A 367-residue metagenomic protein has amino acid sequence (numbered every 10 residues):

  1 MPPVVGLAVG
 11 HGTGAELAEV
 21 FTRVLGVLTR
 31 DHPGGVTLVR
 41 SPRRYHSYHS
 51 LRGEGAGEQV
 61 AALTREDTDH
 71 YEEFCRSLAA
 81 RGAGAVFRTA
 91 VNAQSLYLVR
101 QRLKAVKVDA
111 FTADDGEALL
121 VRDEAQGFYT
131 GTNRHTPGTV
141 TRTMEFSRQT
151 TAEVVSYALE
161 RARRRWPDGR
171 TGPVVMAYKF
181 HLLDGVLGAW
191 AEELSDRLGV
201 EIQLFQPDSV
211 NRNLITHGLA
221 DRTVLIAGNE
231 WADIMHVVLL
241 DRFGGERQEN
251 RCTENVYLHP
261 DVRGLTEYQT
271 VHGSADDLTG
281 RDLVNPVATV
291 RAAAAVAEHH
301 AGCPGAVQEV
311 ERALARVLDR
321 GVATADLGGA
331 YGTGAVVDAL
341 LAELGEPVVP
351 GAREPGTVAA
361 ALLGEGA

Functional and structural regions predicted by a protein language model:
M1-P42: N-terminal phosphate-binding or glycine-rich loops at protein starts, especially the Walker A/P-loop of NTPases
G6-T22, P137-S209: Glycine-rich phosphate/diphosphate-binding loop of Rossmann-like nucleotide-binding domains
F21, L25, A191, T289-A297 (+1 more regions): Buried hydrophobic packing segments
S41-E72, A189-T223, A227: N-terminal small/polar loop signature for handling phosphorylated ligands or for N-terminal nucleophile
H49-V140: N-terminal glycine-rich phosphate/adenylate-binding segment common to multiple enzyme folds
S50, G55-Q59, T216-R320: Glycine-rich phosphate/nucleotide-binding loop
S274, A294-G366: N-terminal glycine-/lysine-enriched basic segments
